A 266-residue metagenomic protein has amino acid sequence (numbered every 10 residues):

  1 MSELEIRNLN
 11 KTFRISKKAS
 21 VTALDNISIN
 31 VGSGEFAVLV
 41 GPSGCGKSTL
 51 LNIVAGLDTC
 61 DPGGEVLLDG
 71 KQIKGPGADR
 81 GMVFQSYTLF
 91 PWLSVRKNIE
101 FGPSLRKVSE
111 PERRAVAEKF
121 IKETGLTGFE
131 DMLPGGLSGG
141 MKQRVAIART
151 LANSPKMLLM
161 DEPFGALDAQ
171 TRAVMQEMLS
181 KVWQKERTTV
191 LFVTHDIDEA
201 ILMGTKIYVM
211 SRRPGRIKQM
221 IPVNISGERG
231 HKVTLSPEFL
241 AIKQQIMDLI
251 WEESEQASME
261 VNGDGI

Functional and structural regions predicted by a protein language model:
M1-T12, Q256-I266: ABC-family P-loop ATPase nucleotide-binding domain
S2-D198, M203, I207: ABC family nucleotide-binding domain
T12-I15, S226-G227, E252, Q256: Active-site/binding-pocket entry motifs
A55, S104, P222-S226, W251: A generic structural signal for secondary-structure junctions that act as hinges or helix/strand caps at the edges
R212-I242: Conserved beta-strand-loop-alpha-helix hinge in the C-terminal portion of ABC ATPase nucleotide-binding domains
K232-I266: Non-catalytic connector elements of ABC transporters
